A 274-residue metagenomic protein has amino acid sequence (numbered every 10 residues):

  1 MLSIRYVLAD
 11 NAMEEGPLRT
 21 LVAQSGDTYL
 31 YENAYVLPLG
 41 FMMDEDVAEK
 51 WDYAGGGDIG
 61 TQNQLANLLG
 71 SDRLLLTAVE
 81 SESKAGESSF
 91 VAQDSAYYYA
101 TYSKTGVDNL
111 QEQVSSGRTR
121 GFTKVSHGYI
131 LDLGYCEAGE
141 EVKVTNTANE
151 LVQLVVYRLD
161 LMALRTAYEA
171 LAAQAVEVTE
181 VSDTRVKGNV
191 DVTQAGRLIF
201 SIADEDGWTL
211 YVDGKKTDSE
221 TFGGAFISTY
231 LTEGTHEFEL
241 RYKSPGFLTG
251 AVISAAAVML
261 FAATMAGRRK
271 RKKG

Functional and structural regions predicted by a protein language model:
M1-G86, G106-T119, S126-E150: Conserved luminal/periplasmic juxtamembrane motif of membrane-embedded glycan-processing enzymes
S71-G274: Active-site-proximal, structured, solvent-exposed surfaces of multi-pass membrane proteins that position macromolecular
